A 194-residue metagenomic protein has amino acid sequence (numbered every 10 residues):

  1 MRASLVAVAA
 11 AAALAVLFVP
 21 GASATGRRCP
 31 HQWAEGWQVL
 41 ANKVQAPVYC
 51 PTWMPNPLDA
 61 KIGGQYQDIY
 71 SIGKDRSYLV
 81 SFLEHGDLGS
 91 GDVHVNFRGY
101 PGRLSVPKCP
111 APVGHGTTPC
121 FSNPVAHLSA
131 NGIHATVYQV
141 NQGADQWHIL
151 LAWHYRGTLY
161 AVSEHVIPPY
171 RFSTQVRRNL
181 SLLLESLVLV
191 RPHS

Functional and structural regions predicted by a protein language model:
M1-L5: Positively charged n-region of N-terminal signal peptides that target proteins for export
A7-L17: Bacterial N-terminal signal peptides
P20, P51-P55, L183: Generic detector of short, well-ordered, non-transmembrane alpha-helical segments enriched in hydrophobic residues
A22-A24: Boundary at the C-terminal end of the N-terminal hydrophobic targeting segment
G26-T158: Short, solvent-exposed recognition patches
R156-S194: Surface-exposed amphipathic alpha-helical segments
